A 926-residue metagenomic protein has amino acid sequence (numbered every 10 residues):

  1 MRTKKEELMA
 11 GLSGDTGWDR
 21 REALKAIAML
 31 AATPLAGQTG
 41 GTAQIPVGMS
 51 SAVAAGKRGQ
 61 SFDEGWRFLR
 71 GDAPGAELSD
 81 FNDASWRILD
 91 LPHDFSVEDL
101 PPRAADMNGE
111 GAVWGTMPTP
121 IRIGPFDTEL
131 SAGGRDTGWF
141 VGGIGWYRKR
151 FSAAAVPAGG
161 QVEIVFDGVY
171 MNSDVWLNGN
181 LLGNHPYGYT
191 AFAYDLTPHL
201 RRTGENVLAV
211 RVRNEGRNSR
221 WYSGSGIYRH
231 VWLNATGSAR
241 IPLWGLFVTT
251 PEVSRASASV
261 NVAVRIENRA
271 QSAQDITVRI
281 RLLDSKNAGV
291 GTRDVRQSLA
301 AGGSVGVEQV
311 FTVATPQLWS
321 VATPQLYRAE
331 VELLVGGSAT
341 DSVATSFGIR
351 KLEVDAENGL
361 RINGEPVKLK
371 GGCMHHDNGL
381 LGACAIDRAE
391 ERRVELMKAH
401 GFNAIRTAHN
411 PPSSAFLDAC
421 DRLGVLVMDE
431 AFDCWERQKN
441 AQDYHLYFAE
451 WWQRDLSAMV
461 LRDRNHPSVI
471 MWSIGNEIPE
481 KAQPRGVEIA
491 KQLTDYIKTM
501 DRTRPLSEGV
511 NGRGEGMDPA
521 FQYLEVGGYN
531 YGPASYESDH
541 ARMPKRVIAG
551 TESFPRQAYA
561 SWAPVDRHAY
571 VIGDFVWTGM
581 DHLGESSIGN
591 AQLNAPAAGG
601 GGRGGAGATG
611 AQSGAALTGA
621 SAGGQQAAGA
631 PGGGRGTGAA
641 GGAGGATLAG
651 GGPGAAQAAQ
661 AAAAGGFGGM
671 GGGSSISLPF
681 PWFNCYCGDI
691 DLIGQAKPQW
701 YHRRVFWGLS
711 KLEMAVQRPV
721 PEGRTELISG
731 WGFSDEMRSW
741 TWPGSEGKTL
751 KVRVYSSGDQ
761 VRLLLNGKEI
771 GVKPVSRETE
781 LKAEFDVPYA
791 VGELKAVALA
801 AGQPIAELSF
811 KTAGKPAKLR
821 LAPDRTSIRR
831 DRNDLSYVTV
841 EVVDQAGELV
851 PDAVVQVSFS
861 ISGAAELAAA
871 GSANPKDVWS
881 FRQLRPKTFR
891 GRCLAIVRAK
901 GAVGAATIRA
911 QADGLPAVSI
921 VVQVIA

Functional and structural regions predicted by a protein language model:
M1-W18, M29-A31: N-terminal secretory signal peptides
T3, I45-V165, N218, G224-I227 (+5 more regions): Extended carbohydrate-recognition surfaces in non-catalytic/accessory domains of CAZymes and lectin-like proteins
S61, R67-A76, S96, R217 (+7 more regions): Substrate-binding clefts and catalytic carboxylate motifs of secreted carbohydrate-active enzymes
G71-D72, D136-W244, A270, S285 (+6 more regions): Accessory beta-strand-rich segments of carbohydrate-active enzymes
V97-S152, P157-V165, M171-W176, R240-F247 (+2 more regions): Active-site-adjacent substrate/metal-binding segments within catalytic domains of carbohydrate-active enzymes
S259-Q297, L750-K768, L794-K795, A906-T907: Beta-strand-rich binding/interaction modules
E267, Q271-K351, P788: Extended acidic/polar, glycine-enriched regions that form or flank non-catalytic beta-rich accessory modules
W451-V547: Active-site neighborhood of glycoside hydrolase catalytic domains
